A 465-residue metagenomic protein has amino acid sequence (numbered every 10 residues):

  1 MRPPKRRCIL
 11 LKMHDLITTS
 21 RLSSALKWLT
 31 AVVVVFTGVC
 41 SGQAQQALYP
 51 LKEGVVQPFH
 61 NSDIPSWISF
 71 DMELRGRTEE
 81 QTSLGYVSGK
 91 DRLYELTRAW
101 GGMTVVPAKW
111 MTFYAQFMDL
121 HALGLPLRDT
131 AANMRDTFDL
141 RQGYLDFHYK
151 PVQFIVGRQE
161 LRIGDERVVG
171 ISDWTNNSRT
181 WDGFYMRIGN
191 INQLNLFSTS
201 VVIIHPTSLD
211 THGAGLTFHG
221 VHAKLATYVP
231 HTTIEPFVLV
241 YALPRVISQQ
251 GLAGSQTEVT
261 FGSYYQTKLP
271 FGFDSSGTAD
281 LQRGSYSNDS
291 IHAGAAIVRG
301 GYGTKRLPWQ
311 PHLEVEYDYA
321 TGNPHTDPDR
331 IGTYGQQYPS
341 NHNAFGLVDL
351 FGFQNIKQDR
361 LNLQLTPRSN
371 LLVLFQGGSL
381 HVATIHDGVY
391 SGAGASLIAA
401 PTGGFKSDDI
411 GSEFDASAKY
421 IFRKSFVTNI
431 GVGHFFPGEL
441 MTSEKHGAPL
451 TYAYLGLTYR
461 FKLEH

Functional and structural regions predicted by a protein language model:
M1-A25: N-terminal secretory signal peptides that target proteins for export/translocation
K27-G38: Bacterial N-terminal signal peptides
A44-R158, F184-G189, L194, T257 (+10 more regions): Beta-barrel outer-membrane channel/assembly domains of diderm bacteria
E73, E235-F237, E314-E316, Q376: Short beta-strand segments
R77, M118-L120, T199-V201, L239-Y241 (+2 more regions): Active-site beta-loop-alpha junctions enriched in small/polar residues
V87, A122-L140, H148-S255, V259-F261 (+1 more regions): Surface-exposed coil loops of outer-membrane beta-barrel proteins
S290-Q336, L350-F351: Long, well-ordered mid-to-C-terminal structural blocks that present hydrophobic/aromatic surfaces
S391: Zn-dependent metallopeptidase/amidohydrolase metal-coordination segment
